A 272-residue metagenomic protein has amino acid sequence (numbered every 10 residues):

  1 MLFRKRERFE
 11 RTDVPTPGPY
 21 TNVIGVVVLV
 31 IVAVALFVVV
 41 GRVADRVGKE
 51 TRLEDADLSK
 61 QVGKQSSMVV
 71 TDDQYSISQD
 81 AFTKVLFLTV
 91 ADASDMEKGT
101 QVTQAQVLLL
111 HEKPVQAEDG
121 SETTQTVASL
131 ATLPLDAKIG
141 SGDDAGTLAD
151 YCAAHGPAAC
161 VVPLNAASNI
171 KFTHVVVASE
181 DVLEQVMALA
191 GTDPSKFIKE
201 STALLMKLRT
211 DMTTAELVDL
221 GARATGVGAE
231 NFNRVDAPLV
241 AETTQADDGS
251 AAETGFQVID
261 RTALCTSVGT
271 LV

Functional and structural regions predicted by a protein language model:
L2-V272: Non-catalytic, solvent-exposed segments at the cell envelope interface
